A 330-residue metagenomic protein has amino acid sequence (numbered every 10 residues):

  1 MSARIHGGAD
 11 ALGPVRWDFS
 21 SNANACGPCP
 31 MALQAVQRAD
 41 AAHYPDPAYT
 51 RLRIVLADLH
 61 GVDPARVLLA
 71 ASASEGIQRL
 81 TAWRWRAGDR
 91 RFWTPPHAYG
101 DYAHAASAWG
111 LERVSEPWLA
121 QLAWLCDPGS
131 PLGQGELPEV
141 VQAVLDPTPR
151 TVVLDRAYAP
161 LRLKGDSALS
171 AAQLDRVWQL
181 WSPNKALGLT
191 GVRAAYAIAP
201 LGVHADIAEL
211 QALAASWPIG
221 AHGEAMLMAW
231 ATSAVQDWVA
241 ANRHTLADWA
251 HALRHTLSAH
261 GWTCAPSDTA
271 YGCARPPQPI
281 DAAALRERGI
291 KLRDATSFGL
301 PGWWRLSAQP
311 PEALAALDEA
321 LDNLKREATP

Functional and structural regions predicted by a protein language model:
M1-P47, V55, R150: N-terminal "arm"/small-domain region of PLP-dependent enzymes with the aminotransferase-like
C29, P47, V177-L257, W262: PLP-dependent aminotransferase class I/II
P30, Q278-A284, E312-A316: Short, conserved charged micro-motifs
T50, L56, D63-R90, Y102 (+1 more regions): Conserved beta-loop-alpha segment that forms the PLP phosphate-binding cup at the N-terminus of a helix
A71-S74, W93-L111: Substrate-binding/gating loop at the entrance of the active-site cleft, primarily in PLP-dependent aminotransferase-like
V114-K164: Active-site phosphate-binding strand-loop segment of PLP-dependent enzymes
A247, H255-R288, W304: Conserved PLP-binding catalytic core of the aspartate aminotransferase-like
E287-R288, F298-P330: PLP-dependent enzyme catalytic core of the Aspartate aminotransferase-like
